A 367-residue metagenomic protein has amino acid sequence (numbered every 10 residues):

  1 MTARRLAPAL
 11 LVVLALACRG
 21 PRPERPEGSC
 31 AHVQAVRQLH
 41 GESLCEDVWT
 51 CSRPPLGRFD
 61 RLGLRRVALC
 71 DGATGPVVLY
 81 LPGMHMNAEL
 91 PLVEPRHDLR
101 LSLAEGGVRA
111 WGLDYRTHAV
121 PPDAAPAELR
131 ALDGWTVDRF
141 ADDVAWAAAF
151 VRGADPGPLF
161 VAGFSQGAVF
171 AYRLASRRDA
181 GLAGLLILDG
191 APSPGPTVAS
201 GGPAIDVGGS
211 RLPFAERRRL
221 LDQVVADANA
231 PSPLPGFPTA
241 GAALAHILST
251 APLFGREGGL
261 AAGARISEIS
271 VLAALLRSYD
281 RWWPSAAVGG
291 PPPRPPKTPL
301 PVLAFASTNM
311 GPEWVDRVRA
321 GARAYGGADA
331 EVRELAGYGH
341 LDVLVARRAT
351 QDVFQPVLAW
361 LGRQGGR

Functional and structural regions predicted by a protein language model:
G28-D71: N-terminal cap/lid segment of alpha/beta-hydrolase-fold proteins
D71-H118: Short, surface-exposed "cap/lid" segments of acyl-processing enzymes
A131-R152: Alpha/beta-hydrolase active-site loop
A162-G167, A171: Gly/Ala-rich beta-loop-alpha elbow adjacent to hydrolase catalytic centers
L186-G195: Active-site nucleophile loop of the alpha/beta-hydrolase fold
A199-E313: Alpha/beta-hydrolase
A306-E331: Conserved loop-alpha-helix segment in the C-terminal half of the alpha/beta-hydrolase fold that carries the catalytic
D329-R367: Catalytic active-site module of serine/aspartate enzymes centered on a nucleophile-bearing elbow/loop
